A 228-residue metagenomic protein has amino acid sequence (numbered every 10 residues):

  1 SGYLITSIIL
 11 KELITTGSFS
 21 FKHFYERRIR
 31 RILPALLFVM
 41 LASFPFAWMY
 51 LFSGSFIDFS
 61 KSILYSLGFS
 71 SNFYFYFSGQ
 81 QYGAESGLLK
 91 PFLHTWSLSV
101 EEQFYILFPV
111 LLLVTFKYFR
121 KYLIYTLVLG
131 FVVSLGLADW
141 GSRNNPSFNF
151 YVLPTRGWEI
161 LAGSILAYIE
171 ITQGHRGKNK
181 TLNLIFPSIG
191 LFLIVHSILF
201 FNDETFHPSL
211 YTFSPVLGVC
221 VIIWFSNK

Functional and structural regions predicted by a protein language model:
S1-K228: Membrane-interface helix/loop caps of multi-pass membrane proteins
